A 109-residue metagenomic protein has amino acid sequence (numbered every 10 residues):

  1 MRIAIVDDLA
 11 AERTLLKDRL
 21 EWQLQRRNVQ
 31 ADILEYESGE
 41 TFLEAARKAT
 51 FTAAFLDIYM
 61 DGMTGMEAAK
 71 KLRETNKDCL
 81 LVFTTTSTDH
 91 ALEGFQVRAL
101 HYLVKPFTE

Functional and structural regions predicted by a protein language model:
M1, A31, C79: Switch/coupling loops of ABC transporter nucleotide-binding domains
M1-A4, K17: Non-catalytic signal-transmission and effector/linker regions of two-component phosphorelay proteins
M1-R2, F42-K48: N-terminal/domain-start segments enriched in small and hydrophobic, helix-friendly residues, covering either
V6-D7, Y36-S38, A54: Conserved sequence signature across two-component system core domains
D8-L9, I58: Generic detector of well-ordered alpha-helical packing
L9-L34, E74: Two-component/phosphorelay signaling modules centered on CheY-like receiver
E35-T41, G65: Helix N-cap/capping motif at the beta->alpha junctions
E44-A45, F51-E109: CheY-like receiver
